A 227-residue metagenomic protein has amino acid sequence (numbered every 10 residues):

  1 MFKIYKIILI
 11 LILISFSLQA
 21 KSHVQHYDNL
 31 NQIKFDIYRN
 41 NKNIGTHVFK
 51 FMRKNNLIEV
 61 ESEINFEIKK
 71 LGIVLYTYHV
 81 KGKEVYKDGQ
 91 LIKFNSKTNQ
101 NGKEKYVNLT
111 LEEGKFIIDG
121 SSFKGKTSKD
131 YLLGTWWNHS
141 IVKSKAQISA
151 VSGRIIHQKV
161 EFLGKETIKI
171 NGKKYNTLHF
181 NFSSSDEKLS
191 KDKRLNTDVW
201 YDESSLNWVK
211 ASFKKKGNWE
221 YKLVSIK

Functional and structural regions predicted by a protein language model:
M1, E112-E113: Short alpha-helix boundary/capping motifs
M1-I8: Bacterial N-terminal signal peptides that target proteins for export
I8-F16: Bacterial N-terminal signal peptides
K21-L111, W137-K227: Acidic, serine/threonine-rich low-complexity disordered tracts
F116-Y131: Acidic/charged, solvent-exposed loop-and-adjacent secondary-structure segments enriched in E/D, K/R, S/T, and G/P
S128-S140: Surface-exposed, acidic/Ser/Thr-rich flexible loop segments
